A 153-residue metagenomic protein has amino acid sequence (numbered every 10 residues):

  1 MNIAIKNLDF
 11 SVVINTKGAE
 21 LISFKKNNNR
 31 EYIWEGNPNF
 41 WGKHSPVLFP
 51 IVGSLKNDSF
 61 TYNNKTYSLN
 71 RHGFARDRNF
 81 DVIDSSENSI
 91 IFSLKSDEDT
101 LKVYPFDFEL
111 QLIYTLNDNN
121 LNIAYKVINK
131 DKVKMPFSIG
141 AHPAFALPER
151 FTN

Functional and structural regions predicted by a protein language model:
M1-K126, K130-N153: Surface-exposed acidic/polar loop and edge beta-strand patches at domain peripheries
